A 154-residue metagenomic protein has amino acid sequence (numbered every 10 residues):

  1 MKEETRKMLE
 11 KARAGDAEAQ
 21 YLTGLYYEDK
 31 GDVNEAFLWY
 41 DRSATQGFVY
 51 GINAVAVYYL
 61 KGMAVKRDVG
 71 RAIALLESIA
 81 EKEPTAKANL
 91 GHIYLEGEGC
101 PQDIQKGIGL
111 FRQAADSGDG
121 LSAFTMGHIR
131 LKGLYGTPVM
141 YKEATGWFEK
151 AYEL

Functional and structural regions predicted by a protein language model:
E4-G31, K61: Alpha-helical segment of the N-proximal tetratricopeptide repeat
A14-D16, T45-V49, K61-M63, D68 (+5 more regions): Short helix-capping/linker turns of helical repeat alpha-solenoids
L22-D29, I52-K61, K87-E96, T125-K132: Hydrophobic face of amphipathic alpha-helices that form TPR/SEL1-like repeat modules and related alpha-solenoid
